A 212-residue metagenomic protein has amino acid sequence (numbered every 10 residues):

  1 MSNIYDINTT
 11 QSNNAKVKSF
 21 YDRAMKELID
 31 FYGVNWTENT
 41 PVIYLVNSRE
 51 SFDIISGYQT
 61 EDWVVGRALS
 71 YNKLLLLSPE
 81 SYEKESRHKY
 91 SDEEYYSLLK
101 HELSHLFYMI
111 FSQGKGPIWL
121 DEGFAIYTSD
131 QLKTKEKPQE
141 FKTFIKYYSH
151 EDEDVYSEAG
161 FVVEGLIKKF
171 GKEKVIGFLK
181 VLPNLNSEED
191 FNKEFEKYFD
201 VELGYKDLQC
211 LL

Functional and structural regions predicted by a protein language model:
M1-K100: Juxtacatalytic substrate-recognition/specificity segment
Q11-D22, K89-L98, K115, W119 (+4 more regions): Soluble non-cytosolic domains of exported or imported proteins
K18-M25, E122, I126, G160 (+2 more regions): Extracytoplasmic/secreted envelope proteins and their assembly/folding machinery, especially bacterial periplasmic
I29-Y44, S112-I118, K174-V181: Surface-exposed patches in mature extracellular/periplasmic domains of secreted proteins
L74-L76, Y95-L103, T128-K142: A structural motif
S97-I110, E122-I126, G171: Active-site recognition of the HExxH zinc-binding catalytic motif
F111, K115-E153, Y198-C210: Post-HExxH zinc-binding segment in Zn-dependent metallohydrolases
V155-L212: Pan-zinc metallopeptidase signature
